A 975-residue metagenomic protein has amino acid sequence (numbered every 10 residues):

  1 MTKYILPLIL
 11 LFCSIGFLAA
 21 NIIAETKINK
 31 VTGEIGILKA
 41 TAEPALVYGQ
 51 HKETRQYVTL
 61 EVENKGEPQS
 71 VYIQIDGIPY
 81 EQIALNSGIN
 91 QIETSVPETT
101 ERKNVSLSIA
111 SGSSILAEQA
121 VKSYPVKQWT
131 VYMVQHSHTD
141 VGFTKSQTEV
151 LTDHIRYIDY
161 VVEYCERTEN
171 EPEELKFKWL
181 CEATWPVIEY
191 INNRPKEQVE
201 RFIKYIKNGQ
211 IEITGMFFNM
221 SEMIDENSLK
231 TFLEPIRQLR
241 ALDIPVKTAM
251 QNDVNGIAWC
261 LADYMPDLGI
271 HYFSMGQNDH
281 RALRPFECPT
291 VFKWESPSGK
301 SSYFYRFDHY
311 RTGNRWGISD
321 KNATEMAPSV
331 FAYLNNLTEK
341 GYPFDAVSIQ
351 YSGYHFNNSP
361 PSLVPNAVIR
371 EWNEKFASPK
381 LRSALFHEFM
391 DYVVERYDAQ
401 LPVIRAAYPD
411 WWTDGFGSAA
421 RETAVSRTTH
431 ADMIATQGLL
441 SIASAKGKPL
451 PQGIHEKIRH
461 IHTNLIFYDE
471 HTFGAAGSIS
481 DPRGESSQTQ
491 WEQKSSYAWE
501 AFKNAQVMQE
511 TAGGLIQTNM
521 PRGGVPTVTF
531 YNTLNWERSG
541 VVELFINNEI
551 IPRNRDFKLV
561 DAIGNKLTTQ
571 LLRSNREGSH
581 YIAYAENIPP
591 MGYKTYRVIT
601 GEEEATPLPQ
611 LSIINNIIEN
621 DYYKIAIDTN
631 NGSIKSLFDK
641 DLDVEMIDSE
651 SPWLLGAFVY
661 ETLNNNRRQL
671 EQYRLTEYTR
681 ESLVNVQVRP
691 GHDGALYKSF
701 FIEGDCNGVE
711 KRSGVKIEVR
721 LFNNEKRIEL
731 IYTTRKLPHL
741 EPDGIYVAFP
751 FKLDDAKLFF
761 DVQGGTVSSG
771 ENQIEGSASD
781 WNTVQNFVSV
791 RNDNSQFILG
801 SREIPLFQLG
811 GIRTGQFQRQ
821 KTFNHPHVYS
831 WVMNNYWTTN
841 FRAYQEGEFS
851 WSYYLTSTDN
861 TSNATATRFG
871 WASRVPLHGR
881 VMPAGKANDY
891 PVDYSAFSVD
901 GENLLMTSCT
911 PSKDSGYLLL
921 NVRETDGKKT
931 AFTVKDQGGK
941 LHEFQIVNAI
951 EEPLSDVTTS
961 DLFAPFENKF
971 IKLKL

Functional and structural regions predicted by a protein language model:
M1-A24: Bacterial Sec-dependent N-terminal signal peptides
A20-D140, T148: Mature N-terminal, pre-catalytic/accessory segment of carbohydrate-active enzymes
H51, L261-Y264, C288-T290, E510 (+1 more regions): C-terminal (or distal) subdomains of carbohydrate-active enzymes
L116-I155, Y160-R167, K176-F177, M265 (+1 more regions): An acidic-aromatic substrate-binding cleft motif
Y132, S137-D140, P289-Q517, T533 (+3 more regions): Active-site and substrate-binding clefts of carbohydrate-active enzymes
V141, E173-F177, C181-N252, K300-D308: Metal-dependent polysaccharide deacetylase catalytic core of the NodB/CE4 family, i.e., the active-site-bearing domain
R201-N208, A258-K321: Surface-exposed loop and adjacent secondary-structure segments within mature catalytic domains
L229-D267, A332-Y351: CE4/NodB-like, metal-dependent polysaccharide N-deacetylase domain that modifies extracellular/periplasmic N-acetylated
